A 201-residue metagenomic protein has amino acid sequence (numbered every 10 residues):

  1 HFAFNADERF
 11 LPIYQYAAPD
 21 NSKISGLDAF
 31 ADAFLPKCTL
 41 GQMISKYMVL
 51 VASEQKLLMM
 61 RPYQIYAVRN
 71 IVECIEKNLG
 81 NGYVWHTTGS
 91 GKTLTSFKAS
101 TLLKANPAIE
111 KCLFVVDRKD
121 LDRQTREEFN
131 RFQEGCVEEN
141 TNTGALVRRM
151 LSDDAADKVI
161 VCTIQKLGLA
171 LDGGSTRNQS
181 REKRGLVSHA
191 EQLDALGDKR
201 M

Functional and structural regions predicted by a protein language model:
H1-K111, D120-C136, A155, V159 (+4 more regions): ATP-dependent helicase/translocase motor core
F114-V115: Structural beta-sheet core signal
K119, N140-R149, T163-L169: Conserved helicase motor
R148, H189-D194: Conserved alpha-helical scaffold flanking the Walker A/P-loop in AAA+ ATPase domains
